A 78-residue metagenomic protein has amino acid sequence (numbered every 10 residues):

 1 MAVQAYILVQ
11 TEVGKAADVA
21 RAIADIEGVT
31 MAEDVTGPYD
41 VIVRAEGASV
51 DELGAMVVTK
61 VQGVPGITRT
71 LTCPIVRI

Functional and structural regions predicted by a protein language model:
M1-I78: A compositional/biophysical signature of low hydrophobicity enriched in polar/charged and small residues
